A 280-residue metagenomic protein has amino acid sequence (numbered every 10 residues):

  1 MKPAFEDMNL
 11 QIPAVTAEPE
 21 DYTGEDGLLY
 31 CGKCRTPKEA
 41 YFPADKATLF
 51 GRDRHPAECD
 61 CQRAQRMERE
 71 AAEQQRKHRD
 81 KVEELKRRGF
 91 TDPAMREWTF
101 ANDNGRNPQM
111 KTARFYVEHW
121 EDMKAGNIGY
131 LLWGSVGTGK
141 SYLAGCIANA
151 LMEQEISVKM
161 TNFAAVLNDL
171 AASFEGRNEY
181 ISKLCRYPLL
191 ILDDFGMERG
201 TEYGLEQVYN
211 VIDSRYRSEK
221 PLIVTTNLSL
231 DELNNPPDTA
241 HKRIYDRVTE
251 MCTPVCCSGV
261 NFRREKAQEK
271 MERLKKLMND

Functional and structural regions predicted by a protein language model:
M1-N104, E265-D280: A short, basic N-terminal segment
C61, G105, F163, C257-G259: Active-site donor-binding loop signature of nucleotide-sugar glycosyltransferases
T91, R96-Y130: Pre-Walker A (pre-P-loop) alpha-helix and adjacent loop at the N terminus of AAA/AAA+ ATPase modules, a conserved
P108-V117, A148-L189, R199-E206: Short glycine-rich substrate-engagement loop in P-loop NTPases that contacts/grips substrate
K124-A144: Walker A/P-loop nucleotide-binding motif
N127-L131, V158, L189, P221: Residue-level preference for the first positions of well-ordered beta-strands
N168-D169, E198-D280: Replace "adjacent to P-loop NTPase cores in ATP/GTP-dependent enzymes" with "adjacent to NTP-binding cores
D194-F195: Walker B catalytic acidic pair
